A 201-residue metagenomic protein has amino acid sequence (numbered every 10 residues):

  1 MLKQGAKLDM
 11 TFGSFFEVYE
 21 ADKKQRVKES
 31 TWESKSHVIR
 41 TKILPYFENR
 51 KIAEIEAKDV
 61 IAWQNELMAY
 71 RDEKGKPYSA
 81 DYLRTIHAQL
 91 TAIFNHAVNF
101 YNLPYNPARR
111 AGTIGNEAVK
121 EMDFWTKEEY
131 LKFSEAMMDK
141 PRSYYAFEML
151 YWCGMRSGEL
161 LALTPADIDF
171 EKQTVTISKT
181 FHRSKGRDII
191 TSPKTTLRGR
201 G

Functional and structural regions predicted by a protein language model:
M1-L8: A short N-terminal helical cap/helix-turn-helix that marks the beginning of AMP-binding/adenylate-forming
L8, E20-P104, V119: N-terminal core-binding DNA-recognition domain of tyrosine site-specific recombinases/integrases
M10-F15, K51, T164: Short, structural beta-strand-to-alpha-helix junction motif
Y70-P77, S184-T195: Short helix-coil transition/hinge motifs at the ends and kinks of transmembrane helices, capturing the brief
K76-A80, R84-I86, N99, L103-L163 (+3 more regions): Basic, Lys/Arg- and aromatic-enriched nucleic-acid-binding interface segment
Q173-D188: Mobile, glycine-enriched helix-loop/loop "lid" segments at the mouths of ligand-binding/catalytic clefts that gate
T176, I190-G201: C-terminal catalytic core of Y-nucleophile DNA break-rejoin enzymes
